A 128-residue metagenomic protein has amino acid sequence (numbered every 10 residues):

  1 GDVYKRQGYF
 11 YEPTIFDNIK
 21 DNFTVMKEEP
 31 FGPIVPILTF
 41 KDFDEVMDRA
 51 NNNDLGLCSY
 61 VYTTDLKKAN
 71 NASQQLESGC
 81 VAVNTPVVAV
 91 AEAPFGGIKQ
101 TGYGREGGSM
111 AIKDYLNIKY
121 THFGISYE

Functional and structural regions predicted by a protein language model:
G1-Y4: Short, small-residue-biased leader/transition segments that mark boundaries at the very start of proteins
F10-E128: Conserved C-terminal structural/oligomerization subdomain of aldehyde/semialdehyde dehydrogenase
